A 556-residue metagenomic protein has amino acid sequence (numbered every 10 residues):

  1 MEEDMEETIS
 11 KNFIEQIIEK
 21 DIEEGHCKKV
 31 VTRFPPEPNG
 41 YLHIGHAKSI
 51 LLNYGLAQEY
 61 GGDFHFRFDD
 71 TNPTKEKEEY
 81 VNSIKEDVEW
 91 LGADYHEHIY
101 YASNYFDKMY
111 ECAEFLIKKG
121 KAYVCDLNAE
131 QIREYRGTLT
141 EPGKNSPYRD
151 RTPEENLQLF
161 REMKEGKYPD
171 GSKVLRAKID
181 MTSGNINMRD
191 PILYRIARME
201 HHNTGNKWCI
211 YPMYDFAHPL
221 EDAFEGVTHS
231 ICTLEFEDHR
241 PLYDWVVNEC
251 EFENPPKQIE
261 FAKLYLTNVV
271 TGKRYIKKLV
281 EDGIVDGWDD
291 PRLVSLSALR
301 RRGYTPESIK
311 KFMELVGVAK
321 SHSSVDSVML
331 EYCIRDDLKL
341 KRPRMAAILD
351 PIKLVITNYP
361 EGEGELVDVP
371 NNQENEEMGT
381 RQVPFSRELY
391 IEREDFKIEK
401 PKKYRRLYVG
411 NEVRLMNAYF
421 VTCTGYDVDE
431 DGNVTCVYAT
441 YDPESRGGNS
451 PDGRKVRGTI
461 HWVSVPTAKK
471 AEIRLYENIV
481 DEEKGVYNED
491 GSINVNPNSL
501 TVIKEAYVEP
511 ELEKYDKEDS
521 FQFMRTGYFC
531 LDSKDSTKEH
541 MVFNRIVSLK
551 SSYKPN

Functional and structural regions predicted by a protein language model:
M1-I9, N556: Basic/polar N-terminal segments that are highly enriched at the extreme N-terminus, encompassing both cleavable
I9-E19, E23-E86, H201-T233: N-terminal catalytic cores of NTP/NDP-binding nucleotidyl/phosphoryl-transfer enzymes
C27, A122, P169, I186 (+7 more regions): Intrinsically disordered or highly flexible coil/loop and linker segments, enriched in small and charged/polar residues
P35-N39, R67-K75, E97-D107, E130-Q131 (+5 more regions): Conserved short loop/turn motifs at secondary-structure junctions
D70-N72, E78, F115-I276, I334 (+2 more regions): Active-site cores that bind ATP or allylic diphosphates and position pyrophosphate for catalysis
Y80-D107, C112-F115, G120-A122: A glycine-rich helix N-cap at a beta->alpha junction
F236-R240, D244-V246, K310, E314-V316 (+1 more regions): Core subunits and conserved enzymes of cellular information-processing and envelope-translocation systems across
N254-C333: Long, charged, mostly alpha-helical binding arms that flank functional sites
